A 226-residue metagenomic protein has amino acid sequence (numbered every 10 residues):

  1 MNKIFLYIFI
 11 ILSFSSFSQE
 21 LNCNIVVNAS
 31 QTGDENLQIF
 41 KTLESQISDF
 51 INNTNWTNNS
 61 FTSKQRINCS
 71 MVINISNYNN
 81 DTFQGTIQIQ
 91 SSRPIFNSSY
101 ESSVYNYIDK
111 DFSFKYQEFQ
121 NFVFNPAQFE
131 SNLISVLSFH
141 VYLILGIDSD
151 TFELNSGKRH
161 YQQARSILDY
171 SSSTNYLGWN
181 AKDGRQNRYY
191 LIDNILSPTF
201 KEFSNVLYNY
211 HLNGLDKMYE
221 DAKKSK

Functional and structural regions predicted by a protein language model:
M1-C23: Bacterial Sec-dependent N-terminal signal peptides
Q19-Q84, I95-N97: Start-of-domain marker
A29-Q31, I75-N77, S91-I95, L143-S149 (+1 more regions): Beta-strand elements of well-folded, non-transmembrane domains
S48, N55, S63-R66, Y105-Y107 (+3 more regions): Surface-exposed peri-terminal alpha-helical interaction modules
N55-K64, D150-H160: Surface-exposed patches in mature extracellular/periplasmic domains of secreted proteins
G85-L145: Surface-exposed, polar helix/loop patches in the mature regions of secreted/periplasmic/lumenal proteins that form
E130-I147, E153, G157-L168: Active-site-proximal alpha-helical scaffolds that flank and shape metal-associated catalytic sites
E153-K226: Flexible, glycine-rich surface segments
